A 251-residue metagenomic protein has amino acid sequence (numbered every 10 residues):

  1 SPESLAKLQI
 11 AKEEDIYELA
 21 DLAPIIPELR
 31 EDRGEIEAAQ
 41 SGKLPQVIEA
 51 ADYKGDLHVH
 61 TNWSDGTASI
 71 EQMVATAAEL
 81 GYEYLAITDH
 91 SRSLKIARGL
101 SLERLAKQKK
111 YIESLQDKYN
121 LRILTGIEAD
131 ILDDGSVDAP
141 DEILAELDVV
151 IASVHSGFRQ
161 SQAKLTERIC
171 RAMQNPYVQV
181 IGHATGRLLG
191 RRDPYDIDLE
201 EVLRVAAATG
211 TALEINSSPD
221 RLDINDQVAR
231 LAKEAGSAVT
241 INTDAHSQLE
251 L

Functional and structural regions predicted by a protein language model:
S1-T61, T67-I87, R92-R122, D133-L251: Charged catalytic cores and adjacent phosphate/nucleic-acid-binding surfaces used for phosphate/nucleic-acid chemistry
T125-I127: Short loop/edge segments at beta-strand edges and connector loops that shape dinucleotide/nucleotide cofactor-binding
